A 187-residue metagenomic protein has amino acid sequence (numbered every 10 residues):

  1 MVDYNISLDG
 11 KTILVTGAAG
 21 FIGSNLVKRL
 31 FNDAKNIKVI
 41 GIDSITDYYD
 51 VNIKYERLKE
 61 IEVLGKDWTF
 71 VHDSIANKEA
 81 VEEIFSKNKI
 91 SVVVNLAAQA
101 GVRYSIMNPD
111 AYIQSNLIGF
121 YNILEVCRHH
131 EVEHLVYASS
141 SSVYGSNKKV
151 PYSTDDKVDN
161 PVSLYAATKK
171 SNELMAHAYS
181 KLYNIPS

Functional and structural regions predicted by a protein language model:
M1-S187: N-terminal Rossmann-like NAD(P)+-binding domain of SDR-like oxidoreductases, especially those catalyzing
